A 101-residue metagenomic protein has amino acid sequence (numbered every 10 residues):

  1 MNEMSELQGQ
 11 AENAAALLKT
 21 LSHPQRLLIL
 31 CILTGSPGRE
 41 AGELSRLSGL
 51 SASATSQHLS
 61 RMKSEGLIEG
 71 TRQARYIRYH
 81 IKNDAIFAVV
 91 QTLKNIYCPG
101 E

Functional and structural regions predicted by a protein language model:
M1-N13, T34-G35, N83-E101: Amphipathic alpha-helical dimerization/coiled-coil segments that flank or bridge DNA-binding/regulatory modules
G9-S51, Q73-D84: N-terminal helix-turn-helix DNA-binding core of bacterial DNA-binding proteins
T20, S64, N95-C98: Regular, well-ordered alpha-helical segments
L27, R61-M62: Alpha-helical and His/Cys-centered functional microenvironments
R46, K63-S64: Alpha-helical residues within the helix-turn-helix
H58: Residues within the DNA-recognition helix of helix-turn-helix
